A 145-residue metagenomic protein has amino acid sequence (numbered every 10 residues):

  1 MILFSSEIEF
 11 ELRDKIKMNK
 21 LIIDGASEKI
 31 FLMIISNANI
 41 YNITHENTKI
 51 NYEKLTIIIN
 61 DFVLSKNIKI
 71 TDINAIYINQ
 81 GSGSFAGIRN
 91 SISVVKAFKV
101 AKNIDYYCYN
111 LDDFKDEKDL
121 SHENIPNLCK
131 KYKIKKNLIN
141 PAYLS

Functional and structural regions predicted by a protein language model:
M1-I57, D105-S145: Oxyanion-binding and handling regions
I23-K29, V63-K66, G83: Short, functional N-terminal and low-complexity linear motifs
I59-A75: Phosphate/pyrophosphate-binding loops at sites that engage ATP/ADP/AMP, CoA/4′-phosphopantetheine, polyphosphate
F62, K66, S93-V95, K99-A101 (+1 more regions): Stable alpha-helical structural segments in soluble proteins, enriched in small hydrophobic residues
I70, S91, Y109-D113: Residue-level detector of alpha-helical recognition elements and their boundaries
A75-Q80, F85-Y106: DPxDG-like acidic metal-binding loop motif
